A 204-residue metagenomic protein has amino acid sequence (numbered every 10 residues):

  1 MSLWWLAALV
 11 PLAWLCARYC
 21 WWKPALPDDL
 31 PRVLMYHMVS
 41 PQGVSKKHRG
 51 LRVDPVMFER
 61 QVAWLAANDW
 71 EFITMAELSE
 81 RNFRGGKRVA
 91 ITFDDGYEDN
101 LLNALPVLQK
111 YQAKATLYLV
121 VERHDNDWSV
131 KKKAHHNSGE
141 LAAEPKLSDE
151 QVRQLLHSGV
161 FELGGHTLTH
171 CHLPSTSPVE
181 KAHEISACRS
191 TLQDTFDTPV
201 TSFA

Functional and structural regions predicted by a protein language model:
M1-D29: N-terminal membrane-anchoring alpha-helices
A25-V44, H48: "…centered on the first transmembrane helix and the immediately adjacent amphipathic helix/loop
L34-P41, K87-V89, Q109-A204: Metal-dependent polysaccharide deacetylase catalytic core of the NodB/CE4 family, i.e., the active-site-bearing domain
K47-R52, P178: Short glycine-enriched, charge-decorated loop/helix-capping segments at active-site entrances that position
R52-R84, Q193: C-terminal domain-boundary segment and adjacent tail
P55, E59, G86, L101-L102 (+1 more regions): Structural motif corresponding to alpha-helix initiation and N-cap regions
M57-W64, N103, V107, Q154 (+2 more regions): Amphipathic alpha-helical segments that form well-ordered structural scaffolds and often line/cohere around active
E77, R88-A104: Membrane-embedded segments
